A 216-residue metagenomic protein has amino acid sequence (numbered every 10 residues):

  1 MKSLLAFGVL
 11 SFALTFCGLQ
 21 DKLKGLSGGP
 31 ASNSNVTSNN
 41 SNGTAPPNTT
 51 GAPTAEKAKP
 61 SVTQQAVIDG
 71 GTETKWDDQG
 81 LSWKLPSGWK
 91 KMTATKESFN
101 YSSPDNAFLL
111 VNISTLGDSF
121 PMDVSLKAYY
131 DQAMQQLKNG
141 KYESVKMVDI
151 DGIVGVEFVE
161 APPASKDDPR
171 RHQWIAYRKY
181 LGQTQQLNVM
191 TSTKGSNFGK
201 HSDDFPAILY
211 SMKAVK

Functional and structural regions predicted by a protein language model:
M1-F7: Sec-dependent signal peptide recognition, specifically the positively charged N-region followed immediately by
L5, F16-F108, D168-P169, T184 (+1 more regions): N-terminal targeting sequences that direct proteins away from the cytosol to non-cytosolic compartments
L10-F16: Hydrophobic h-region of N-terminal signal peptides that target proteins for export in Gram-negative bacteria
Y101-A128: A short acidic-to-branched-hydrophobic micro-motif
N112-F120, V145, T193-F198: Second-shell loop/turn segments in exported
D131-L181: Signature of long, low-cysteine stretches enriched in small and polar/charged residues
L187: Glycine-rich phosphate/pyrophosphate-binding loop shared by adenosine-nucleotide-utilizing enzymes
